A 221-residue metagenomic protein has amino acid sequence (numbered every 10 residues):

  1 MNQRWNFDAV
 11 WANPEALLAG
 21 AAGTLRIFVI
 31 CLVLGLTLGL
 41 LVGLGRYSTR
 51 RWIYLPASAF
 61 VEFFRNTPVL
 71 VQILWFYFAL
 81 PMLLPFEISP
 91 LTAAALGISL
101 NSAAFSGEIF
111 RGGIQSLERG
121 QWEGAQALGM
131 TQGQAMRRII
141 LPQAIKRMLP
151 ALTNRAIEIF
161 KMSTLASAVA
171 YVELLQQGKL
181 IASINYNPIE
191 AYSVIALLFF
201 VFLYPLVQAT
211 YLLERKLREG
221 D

Functional and structural regions predicted by a protein language model:
M1-D221: Transmembrane alpha-helices and adjacent helix-loop boundaries
